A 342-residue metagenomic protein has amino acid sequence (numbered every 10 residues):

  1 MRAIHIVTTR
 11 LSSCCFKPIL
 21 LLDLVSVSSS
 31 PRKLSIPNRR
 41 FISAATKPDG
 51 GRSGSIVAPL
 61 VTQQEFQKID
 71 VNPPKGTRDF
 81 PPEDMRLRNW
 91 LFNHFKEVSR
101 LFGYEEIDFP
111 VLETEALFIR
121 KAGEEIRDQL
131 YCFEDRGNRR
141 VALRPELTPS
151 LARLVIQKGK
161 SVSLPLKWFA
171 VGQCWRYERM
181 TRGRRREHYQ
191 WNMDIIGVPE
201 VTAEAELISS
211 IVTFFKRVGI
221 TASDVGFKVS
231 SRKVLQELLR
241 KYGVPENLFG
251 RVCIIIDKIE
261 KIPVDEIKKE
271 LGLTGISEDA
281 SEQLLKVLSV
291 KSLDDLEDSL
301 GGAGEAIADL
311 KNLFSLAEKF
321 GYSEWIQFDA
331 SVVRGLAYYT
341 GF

Functional and structural regions predicted by a protein language model:
M1-L34: N-terminal chloroplast transit peptides
R2, N38, M85, W90-F102 (+6 more regions): Positively charged, Gly/Ser-enriched RNA/tRNA-binding surfaces
R2-V7, N38-P149, Q157, R186 (+2 more regions): TRNA-binding/sensing appendages of the translation machinery
I126-G137, Y242-L271, S277: Acidic, His- and aromatic-enriched active-site or binding-groove loops in soluble protein domains that engage sugars
I220-D224, E246-L248: Intrinsically disordered, low-complexity coil segments
V225-R240: Glycine-rich, mobile lid/loop segments that gate access to catalytic sites or pores
G226, R251, Q327-D329: Interdomain boundary/hinge elements
Q236-E246, A337-G341: Short glycine/threonine-rich loop-to-helix capping motif typified by GTGT followed within a few residues by an Asp-Pro
